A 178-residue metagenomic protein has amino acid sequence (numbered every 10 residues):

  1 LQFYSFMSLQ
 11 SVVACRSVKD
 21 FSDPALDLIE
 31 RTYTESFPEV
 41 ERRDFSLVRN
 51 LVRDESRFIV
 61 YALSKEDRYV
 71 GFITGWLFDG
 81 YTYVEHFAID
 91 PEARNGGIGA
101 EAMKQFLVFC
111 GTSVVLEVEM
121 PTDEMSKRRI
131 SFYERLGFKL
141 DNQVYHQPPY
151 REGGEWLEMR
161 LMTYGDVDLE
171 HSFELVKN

Functional and structural regions predicted by a protein language model:
F3: Cationic, low-complexity basic patches in intrinsically disordered or flexible, solvent-exposed regions
F6-L47, M159, H171-K177: Short amphipathic alpha-helix that is part of the acyltransferase structural core
F37-K65: Active-site rim helix/loop that mediates acceptor-substrate recognition in acyltransferases
A62, R68-W76, Y81-A88: Conserved beta-strand in the GNAT
I89, N95-V108: Conserved acetyl-CoA-binding loop-helix of GNAT-fold acetyltransferases
C110-T122: Conserved GNAT acetyl-CoA-binding A-motif
M120-Q143: Conserved active-site alpha-helix within GNAT-family acetyltransferase domains
M125-S126, H146-N178: C-terminal "cap" of GNAT-fold acetyltransferases
